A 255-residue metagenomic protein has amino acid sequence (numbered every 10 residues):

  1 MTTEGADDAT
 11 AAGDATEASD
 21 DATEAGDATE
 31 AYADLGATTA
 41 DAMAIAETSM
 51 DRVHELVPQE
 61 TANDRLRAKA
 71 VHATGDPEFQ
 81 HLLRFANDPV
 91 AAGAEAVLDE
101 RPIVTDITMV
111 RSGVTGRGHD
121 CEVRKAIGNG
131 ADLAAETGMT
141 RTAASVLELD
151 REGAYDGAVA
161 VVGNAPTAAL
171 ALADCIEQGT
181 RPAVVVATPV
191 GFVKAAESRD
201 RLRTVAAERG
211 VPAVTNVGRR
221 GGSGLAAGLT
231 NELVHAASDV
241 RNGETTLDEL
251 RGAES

Functional and structural regions predicted by a protein language model:
M1-L35, R241-S255: Haloarchaeal acidic low-complexity proteome signature biased toward cell-envelope/secretome components but also
T2-G5, D27-D99, S112: Electropositive, gly/pro-rich neighborhoods at or near active sites that engage anionic ligands
A42, L82, V161-V162, T188-G191 (+2 more regions): Glycine- and other small-residue-rich loops at beta-strand/loop junctions that grip anionic moieties
A42-M50, N63, R67, A86 (+9 more regions): Generic structural signal for well-ordered, non-membrane alpha-helical segments in soluble metabolic enzymes
T48-E55, K69, A92-A96, M109 (+6 more regions): Alpha-helical scaffold segments in soluble metabolic enzymes
R52-E60, A73-P77, A96, E100 (+6 more regions): Change "in soluble alpha/beta enzymes" to "in soluble alpha/beta proteins
T105-I176, T180-A195, R199: Conserved mixed alpha/beta catalytic, RNA-binding, or beta-rich assembly cores of soluble enzyme, regulatory
V193-S255: C-terminal functional extensions of proteins
